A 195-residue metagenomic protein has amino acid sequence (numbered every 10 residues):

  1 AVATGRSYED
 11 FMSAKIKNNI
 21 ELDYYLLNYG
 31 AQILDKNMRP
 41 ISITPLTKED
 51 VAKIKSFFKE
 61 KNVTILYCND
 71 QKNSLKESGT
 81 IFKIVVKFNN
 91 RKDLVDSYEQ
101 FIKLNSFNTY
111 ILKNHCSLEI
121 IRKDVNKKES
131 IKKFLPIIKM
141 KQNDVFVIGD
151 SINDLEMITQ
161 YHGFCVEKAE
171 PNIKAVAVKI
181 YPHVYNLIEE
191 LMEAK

Functional and structural regions predicted by a protein language model:
A1, H162-F164: Conserved beta-strand positions in the Rossmann-like core of class I SAM-dependent methyltransferases
A1-N73: Active-site phosphate-binding/coordination module
D10-S13, S130, E156-M157, N172 (+1 more regions): Phosphate- and divalent-cation-binding pockets in alpha/beta enzyme and binding domains that engage nucleotide-derived
D23, Y161, V178: Conserved acidic residues
Y29-A31, K168-I173, Y185-I188: Short, acidic/turn-prone active-site loops that include or flank metal/cofactor- and phosphate-binding residues
L34-N37, D96, I173-I180, E190-E193: Short, charged, surface-exposed secondary-structure boundary motifs
F57, K61-Q160, K168, A175: Conserved acidic, metal-coordinating active-site core of Asp-based, Mg2+-dependent phosphoryl-transfer enzymes
F164, V178-N186: Short acidic-hydrophobic, aromatic-tinged amphipathic segments that line or gate anion-handling sites
